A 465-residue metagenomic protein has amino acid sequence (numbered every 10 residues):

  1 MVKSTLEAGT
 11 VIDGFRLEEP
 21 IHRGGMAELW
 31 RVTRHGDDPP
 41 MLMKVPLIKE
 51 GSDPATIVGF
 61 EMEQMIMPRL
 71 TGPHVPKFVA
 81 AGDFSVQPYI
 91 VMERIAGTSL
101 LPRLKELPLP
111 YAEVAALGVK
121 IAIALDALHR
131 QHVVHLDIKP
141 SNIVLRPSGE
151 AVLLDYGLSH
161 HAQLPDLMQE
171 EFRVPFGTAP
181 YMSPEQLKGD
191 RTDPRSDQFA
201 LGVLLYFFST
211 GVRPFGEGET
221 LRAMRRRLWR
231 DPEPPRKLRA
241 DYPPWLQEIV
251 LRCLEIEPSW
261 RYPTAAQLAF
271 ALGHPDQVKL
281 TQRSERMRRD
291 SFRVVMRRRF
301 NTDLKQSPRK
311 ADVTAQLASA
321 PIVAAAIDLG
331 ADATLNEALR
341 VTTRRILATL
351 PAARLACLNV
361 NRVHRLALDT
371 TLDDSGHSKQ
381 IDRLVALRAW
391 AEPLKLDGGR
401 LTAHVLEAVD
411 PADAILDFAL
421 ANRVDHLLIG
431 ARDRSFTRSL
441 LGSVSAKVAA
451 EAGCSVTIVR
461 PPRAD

Functional and structural regions predicted by a protein language model:
L47-R69: AlphaC helix of the eukaryotic protein kinase fold
A81: Activation-segment/catalytic-loop signature of the eukaryotic protein kinase fold
S85-S99: Conserved short submotifs of the Hanks-type protein kinase catalytic core that shape the nucleotide-binding pocket
L117-G118: Activation segment signature within eukaryotic-like protein kinase domains
I123-V133: Protein kinase catalytic-loop region centered on the HRD/HxD motif
Q316-T370: Small/aliphatic-rich secondary-structure junction motif
I429-E451, D465: Glycine-rich, Arg-bearing micro-motifs that act as flexible, cationic patches
